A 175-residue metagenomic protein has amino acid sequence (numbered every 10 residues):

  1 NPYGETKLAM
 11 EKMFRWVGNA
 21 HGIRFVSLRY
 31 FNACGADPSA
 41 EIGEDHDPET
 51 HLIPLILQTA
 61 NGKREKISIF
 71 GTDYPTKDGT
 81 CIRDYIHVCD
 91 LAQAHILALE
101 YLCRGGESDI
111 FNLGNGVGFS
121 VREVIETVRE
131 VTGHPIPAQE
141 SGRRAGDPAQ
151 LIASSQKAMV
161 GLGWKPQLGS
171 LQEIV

Functional and structural regions predicted by a protein language model:
N1-A36, P54-R64: Active-site Tyr-X1-5-Lys
N1-L8, I42, H46-P54, D84-Y85 (+2 more regions): Short-chain dehydrogenase/reductase
P2, S39, D78: Active-site "substrate specificity/gating" loop of NAD(P)-dependent dehydrogenases, especially the short-chain
P38-E49, Q58-T59, E65: Hydrophobic, Gly/Ser/Ala-rich alpha-helical and linker tracts in large acyl-processing enzymes of secondary/lipid
I53-V175: C-terminal substrate-binding subdomain of Rossmann-fold SDR/epimerase-dehydratase oxidoreductases
